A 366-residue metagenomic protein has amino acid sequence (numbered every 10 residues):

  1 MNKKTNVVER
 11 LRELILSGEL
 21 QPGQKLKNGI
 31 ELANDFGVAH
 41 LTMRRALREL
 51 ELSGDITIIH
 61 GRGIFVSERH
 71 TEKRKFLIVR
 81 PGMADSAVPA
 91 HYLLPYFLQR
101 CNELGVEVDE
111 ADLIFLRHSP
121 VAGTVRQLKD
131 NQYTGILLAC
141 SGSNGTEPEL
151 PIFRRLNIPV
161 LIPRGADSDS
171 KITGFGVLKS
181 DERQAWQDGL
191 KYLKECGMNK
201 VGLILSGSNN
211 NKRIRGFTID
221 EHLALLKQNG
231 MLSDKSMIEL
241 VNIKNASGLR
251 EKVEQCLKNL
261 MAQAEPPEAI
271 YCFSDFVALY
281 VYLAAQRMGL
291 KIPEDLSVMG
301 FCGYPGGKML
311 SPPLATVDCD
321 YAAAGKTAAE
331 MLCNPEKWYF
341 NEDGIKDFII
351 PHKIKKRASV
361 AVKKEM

Functional and structural regions predicted by a protein language model:
M1-V38, R48, P89, V125-D130 (+1 more regions): Extreme N-terminal segment that seeds HTH/winged-HTH DNA-binding domains in transcriptional regulators
R10, L14, F175, R250 (+1 more regions): Flexible loop/turn connectors
P22-G23, N199-K200, S233-M237, I292-S297: Short acidic capping loops at alpha-helix termini that bridge into adjacent secondary structure
K27-N28, T57, R62-E68: Minor-groove-contacting beta-hairpin "wing" of winged helix-turn-helix DNA-binding domains
G29, E68-G135: Amphipathic helical "hinge" segments at domain boundaries
L77-I78, Q132-S141, L161, G202-S206 (+2 more regions): Periplasmic-binding protein-like
P81-Y92, E110-V121, G142, V177-D188 (+5 more regions): Hinge/beta->alpha junction and helix N-cap segments in small-molecule ligand-binding domains
S141-A185, F276, C302-L314: Flexible loop/hinge segments that line or gate small-molecule binding clefts
